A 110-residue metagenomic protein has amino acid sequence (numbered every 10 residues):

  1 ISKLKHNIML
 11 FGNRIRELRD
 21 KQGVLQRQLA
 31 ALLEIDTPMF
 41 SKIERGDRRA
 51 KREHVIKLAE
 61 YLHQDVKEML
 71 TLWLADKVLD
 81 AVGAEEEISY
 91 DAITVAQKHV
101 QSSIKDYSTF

Functional and structural regions predicted by a protein language model:
I1-L10, L79: A detector for short, charged/polar N-terminal pre-domain segments
L10, K21, D47-A50, Y61: Helix-turn-helix/winged-helix DNA-binding modules
N13-L29, K57, Y90-D91: Short basic helix-loop element that most often maps to the first helix and adjoining turn of HTH DNA-binding modules
R14, M39-K42, E68: Residue-level recognition of specific faces of alpha-helices
D20, E34, R45-D47, L74: Residue-level detection of the helix-turn-helix DNA-binding "recognition helix"
G23-K42: Short alpha-helical DNA-recognition segment
E34, K51-T71: DNA major-groove recognition helix of helix-turn-helix/homeodomain DNA-binding modules
E68-F110: Short, charged recognition helix plus adjacent turn of helix-turn-helix-like nucleic-acid-binding domains
